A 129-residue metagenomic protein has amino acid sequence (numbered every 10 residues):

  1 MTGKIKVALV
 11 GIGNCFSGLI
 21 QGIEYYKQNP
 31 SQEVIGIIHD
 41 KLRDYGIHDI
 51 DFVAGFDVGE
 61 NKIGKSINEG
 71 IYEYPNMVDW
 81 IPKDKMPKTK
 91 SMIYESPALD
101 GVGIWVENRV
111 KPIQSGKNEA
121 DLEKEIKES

Functional and structural regions predicted by a protein language model:
M1-S129: N-terminal glycine-/serine-/threonine-rich beta1-alpha1-beta2 phosphate-ribose binding loop of Rossmann-like
